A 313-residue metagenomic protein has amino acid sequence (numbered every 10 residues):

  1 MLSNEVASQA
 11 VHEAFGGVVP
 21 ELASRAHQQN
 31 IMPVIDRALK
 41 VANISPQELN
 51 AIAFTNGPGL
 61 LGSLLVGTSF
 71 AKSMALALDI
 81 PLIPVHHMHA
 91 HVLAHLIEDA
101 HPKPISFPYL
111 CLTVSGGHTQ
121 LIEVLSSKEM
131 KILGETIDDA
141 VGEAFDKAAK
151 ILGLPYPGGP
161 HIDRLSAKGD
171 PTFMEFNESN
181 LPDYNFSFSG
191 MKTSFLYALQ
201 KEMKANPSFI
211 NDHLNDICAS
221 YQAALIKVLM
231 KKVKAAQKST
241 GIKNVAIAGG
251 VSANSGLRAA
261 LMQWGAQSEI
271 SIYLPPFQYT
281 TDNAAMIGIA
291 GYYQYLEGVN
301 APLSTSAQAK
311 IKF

Functional and structural regions predicted by a protein language model:
M1-P58, H87, H91: N-terminal beta-alpha supersecondary unit
N4, D163-V245, N254-S268, Y295-G298: A contiguous, well-structured pocket-lining segment that forms one wall/lid of small-molecule binding clefts in soluble
P46-N56, T240-S252, Y273-P275: Short glycine-rich phosphate-binding loop at a beta-alpha junction
F54-D79, I97-E98, S255-W264: Short Gly/Thr/Asp-enriched flexible loops that form oxyanion-binding sites at enzyme active sites
P84-V85, N244-V245, M262-I287: Conserved phosphate-binding/catalytic loops in two-lobed NTP-binding clefts
V85-Y109, A290: Conserved phosphate-binding catalytic cores of ATP/NTP-utilizing and phosphoryl-transfer enzymes
H89, L125-D170, K192-T193, Y197-K201: Glycine-rich phosphate-binding loop plus the immediately following alpha-helix
H91-A94, P275-F313: Glycine-rich phosphate-binding/hydrolytic loop that grips phosphoryl groups
